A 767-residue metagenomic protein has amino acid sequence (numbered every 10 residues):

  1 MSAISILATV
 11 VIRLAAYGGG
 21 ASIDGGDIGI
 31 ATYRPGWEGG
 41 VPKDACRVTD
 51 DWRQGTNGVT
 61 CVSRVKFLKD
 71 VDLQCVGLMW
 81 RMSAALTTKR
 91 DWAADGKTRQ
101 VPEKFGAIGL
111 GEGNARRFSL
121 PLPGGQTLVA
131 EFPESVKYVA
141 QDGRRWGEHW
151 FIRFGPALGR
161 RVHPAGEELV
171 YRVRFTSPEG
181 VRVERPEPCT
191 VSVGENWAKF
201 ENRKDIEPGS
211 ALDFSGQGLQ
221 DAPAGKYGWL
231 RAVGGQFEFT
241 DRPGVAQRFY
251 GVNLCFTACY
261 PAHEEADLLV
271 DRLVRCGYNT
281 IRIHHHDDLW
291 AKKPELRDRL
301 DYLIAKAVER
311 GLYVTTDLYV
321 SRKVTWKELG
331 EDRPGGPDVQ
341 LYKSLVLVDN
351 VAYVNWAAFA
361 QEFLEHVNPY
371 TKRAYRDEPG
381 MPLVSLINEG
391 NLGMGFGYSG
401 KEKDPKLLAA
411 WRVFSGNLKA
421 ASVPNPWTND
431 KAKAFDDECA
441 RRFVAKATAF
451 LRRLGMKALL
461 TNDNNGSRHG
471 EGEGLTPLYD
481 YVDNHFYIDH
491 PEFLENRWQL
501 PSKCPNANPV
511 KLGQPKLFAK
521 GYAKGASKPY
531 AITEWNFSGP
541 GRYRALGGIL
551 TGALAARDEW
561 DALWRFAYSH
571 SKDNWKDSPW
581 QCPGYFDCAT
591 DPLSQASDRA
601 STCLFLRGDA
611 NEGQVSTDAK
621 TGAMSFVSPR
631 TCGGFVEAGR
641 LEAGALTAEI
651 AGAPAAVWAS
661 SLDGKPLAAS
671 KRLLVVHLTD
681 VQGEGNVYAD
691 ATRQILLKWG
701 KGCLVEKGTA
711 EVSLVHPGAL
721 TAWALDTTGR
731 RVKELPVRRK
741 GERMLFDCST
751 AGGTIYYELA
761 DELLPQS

Functional and structural regions predicted by a protein language model:
I12-G29, T60-K137: Polysaccharide-binding surfaces and accessory modules of carbohydrate-active proteins
I12-Q54, T88-V101, T190-I206, L673: Acidic-aromatic substrate-binding/catalytic surfaces of carbohydrate-active enzymes
D24, W37-D44, G55, D72 (+2 more regions): Beta-strand-rich recognition/accessory modules
R172-K226: Non-catalytic propeptide/linker segments at domain boundaries
Y227-Y479: Active-site mouth of glycoside hydrolases
F443-L459, E473-I488, K503-A619: Catalytic-core region of carbohydrate-active enzymes that cleave or remodel glycosidic bonds
T602-C603, R607-L725, G729-R731, G741-R743 (+1 more regions): Long, low-hydrophobicity ectodomains and other hydrophilic envelope-associated domains
V657-A659, E742-S767: C-terminal beta-strand-rich structural cap/linker in extracellular carbohydrate-active enzymes
